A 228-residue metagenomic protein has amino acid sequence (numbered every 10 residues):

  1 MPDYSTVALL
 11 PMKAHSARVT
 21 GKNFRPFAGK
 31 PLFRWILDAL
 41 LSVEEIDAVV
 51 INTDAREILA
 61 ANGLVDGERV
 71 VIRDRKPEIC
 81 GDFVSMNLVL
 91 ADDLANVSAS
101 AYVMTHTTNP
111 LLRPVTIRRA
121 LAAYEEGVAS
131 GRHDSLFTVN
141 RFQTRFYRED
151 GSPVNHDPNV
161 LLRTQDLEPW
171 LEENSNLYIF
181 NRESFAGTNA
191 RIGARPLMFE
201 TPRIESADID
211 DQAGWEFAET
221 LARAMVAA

Functional and structural regions predicted by a protein language model:
M1-T20: N-terminal nucleotide-binding beta1-loop-alpha1 segment
D3, A95-S100, G127-G131: Glycine-rich phosphate-binding loop signature in dinucleotide/nucleotide-binding domains
T6-V7, D47, S100, D134-L136: Conserved acidic residues
L32-V49, A60: A short, N-terminal amphipathic alpha-helix
V50, R56-V103, V115-R119: Short phosphate-binding loop-to-helix
D82-D92, P110-P202: Conserved core of the sugar-phosphate nucleotidyltransferase
T105-T107: Active-site acidic Asp-centered loop
E200, E205-A228: Hydrophobic helical membrane-anchoring modules
